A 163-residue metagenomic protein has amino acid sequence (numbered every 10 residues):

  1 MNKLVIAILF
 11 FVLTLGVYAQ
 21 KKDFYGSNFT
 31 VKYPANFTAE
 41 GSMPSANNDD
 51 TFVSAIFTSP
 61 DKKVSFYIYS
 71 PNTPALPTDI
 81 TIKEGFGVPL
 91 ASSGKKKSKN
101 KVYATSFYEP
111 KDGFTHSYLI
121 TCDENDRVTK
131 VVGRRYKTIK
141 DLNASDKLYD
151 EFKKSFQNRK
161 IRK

Functional and structural regions predicted by a protein language model:
L4-L15, A19: Sec-dependent N-terminal signal peptides
A19-K22, T51-S54, K97-F107: Short, hydrophobic/aromatic-rich segments at coil-to-beta transitions
Q20, F37-T38, K130-K163: Surface-exposed amphipathic alpha-helical segments
Q20, S27, V53, A91 (+1 more regions): Residue-level marker for the onset of beta-strands and adjacent loop->beta junctions in well-ordered domains
Y25-S27, K32-L76, Y108-P110: Secretory pathway targeting signatures of secreted, lumenal, and periplasmic proteins
S42-P44, L76-T81, K140-A144: A short, polar/proline- and glycine-enriched secondary-structure boundary/capping micro-motif
T78-T129, Y136-I139: Signature of long, low-cysteine stretches enriched in small and polar/charged residues
